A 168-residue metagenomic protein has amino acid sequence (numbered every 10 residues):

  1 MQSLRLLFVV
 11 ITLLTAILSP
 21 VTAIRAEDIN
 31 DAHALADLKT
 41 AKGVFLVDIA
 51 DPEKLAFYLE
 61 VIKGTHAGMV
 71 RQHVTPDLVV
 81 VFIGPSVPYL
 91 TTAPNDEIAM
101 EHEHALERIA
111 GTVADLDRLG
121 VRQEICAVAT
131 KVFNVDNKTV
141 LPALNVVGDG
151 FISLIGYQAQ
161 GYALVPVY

Functional and structural regions predicted by a protein language model:
M1-L6: Positively charged n-region of N-terminal signal peptides that target proteins for export
F8-S19: Bacterial N-terminal signal peptides
I24-Y168: Secreted/extracellular ectodomain signature
